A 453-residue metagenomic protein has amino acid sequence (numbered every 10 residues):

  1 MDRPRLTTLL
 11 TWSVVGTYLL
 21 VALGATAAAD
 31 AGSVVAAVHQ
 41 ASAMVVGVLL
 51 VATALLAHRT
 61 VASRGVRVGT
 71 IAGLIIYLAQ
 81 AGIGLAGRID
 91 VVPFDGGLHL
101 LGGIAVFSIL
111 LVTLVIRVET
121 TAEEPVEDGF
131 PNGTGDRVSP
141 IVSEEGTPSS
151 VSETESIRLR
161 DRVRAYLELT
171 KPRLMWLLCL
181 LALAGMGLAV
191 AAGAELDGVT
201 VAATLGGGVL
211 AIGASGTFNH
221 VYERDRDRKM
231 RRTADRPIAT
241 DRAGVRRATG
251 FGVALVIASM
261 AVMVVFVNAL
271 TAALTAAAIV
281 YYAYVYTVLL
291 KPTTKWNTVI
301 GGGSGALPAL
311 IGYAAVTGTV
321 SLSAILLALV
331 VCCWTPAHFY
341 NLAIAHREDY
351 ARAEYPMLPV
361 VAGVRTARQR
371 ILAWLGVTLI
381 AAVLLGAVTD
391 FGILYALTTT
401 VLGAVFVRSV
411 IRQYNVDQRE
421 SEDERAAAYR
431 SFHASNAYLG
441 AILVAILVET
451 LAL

Functional and structural regions predicted by a protein language model:
M1-T26, A52-L78, L101-L177, I238 (+5 more regions): Haloarchaeal acidic low-complexity proteome signature biased toward cell-envelope/secretome components but also
A43-L50, L178, F251-A258, G301-A309 (+2 more regions): Core segments of transmembrane alpha-helices that mediate helix-helix packing or line hydrophobic substrate/ligand
V51-A79, T249-P292, W374-R430: Transmembrane helix-loop-helix
V68-I71, L180-N219, A269-Y284, A324-T335: Membrane-embedded alpha-helical segments that form the functional core of polytopic membrane enzymes, especially those
L74-L78, L180-L183, I300-T317, R365 (+1 more regions): Small-residue-rich segments of transmembrane alpha-helices in multi-pass membrane proteins, especially helix faces
V92, D161-W176, P237-R246, Y286-S304 (+2 more regions): Interhelical loop and helix-boundary elements at the membrane-water interface of polytopic inner-membrane proteins
M186-L205, A258-A273, P308-L329, A382-Y395 (+1 more regions): Helix-coil boundary and interhelical linker segments in multi-pass alpha-helical membrane proteins
V221-S259, C333-T389: Solvent-exposed interhelical
